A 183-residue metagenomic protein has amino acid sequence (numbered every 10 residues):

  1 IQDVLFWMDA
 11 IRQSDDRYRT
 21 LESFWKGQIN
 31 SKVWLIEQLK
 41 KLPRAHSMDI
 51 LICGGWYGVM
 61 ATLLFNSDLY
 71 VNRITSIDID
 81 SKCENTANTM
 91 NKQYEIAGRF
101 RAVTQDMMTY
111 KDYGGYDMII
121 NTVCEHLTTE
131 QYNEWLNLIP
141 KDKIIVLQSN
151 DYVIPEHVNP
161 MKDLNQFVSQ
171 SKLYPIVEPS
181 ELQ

Functional and structural regions predicted by a protein language model:
I1-A45: S-adenosyl-L-methionine
A45-G58: Conserved class I S-adenosyl-L-methionine
C53-G55, N121-E125, Q148-D151: Structural motif
Y57-Y70: Conserved SAM-binding loop of SAM-dependent methyltransferases across substrates and taxa, primarily the Class I
N72-I79: Conserved SAM-binding motif I beta-strand of class I
I79-M118: S-adenosyl-L-methionine
Y116-Q131: A short SAM/SAH-binding and catalytic strip from SAM-dependent methyltransferases
T128-Q183: C-terminal substrate-binding/active-site "lid" region of AdoMet-derived donor-dependent transferases
